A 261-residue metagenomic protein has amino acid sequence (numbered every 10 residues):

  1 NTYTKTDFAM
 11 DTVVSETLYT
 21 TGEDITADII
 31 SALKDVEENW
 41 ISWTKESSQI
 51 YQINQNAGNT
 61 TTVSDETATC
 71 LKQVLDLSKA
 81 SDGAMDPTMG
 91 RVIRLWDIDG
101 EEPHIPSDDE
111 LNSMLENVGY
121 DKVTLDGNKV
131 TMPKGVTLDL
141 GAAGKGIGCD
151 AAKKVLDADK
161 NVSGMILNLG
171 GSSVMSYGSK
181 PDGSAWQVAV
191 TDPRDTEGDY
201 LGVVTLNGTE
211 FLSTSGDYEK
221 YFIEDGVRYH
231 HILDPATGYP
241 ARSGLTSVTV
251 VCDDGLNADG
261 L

Functional and structural regions predicted by a protein language model:
N1-L261: Mature catalytic core of soluble alpha/beta enzymes
